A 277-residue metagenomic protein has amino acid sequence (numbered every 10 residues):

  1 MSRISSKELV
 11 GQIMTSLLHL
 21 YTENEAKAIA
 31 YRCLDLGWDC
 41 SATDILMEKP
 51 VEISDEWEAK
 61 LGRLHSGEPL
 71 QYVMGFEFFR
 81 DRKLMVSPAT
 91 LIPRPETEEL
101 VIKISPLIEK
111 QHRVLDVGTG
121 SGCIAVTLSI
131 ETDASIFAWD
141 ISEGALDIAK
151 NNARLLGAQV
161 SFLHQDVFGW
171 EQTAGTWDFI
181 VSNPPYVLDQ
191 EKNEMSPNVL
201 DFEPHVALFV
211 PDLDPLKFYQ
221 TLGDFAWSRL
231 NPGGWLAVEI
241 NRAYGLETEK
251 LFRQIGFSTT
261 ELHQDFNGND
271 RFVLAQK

Functional and structural regions predicted by a protein language model:
S2-M74: N-terminal auxiliary segments of SAM/dcSAM-dependent transferases
R3, K7, V51-D55, L91-P95 (+2 more regions): Short, solvent-exposed loop/helix junctions and linker helices that flank or host conserved functional motifs
V10, A30, W57, G67-L70 (+8 more regions): A general structural signal for well-ordered alpha-helical segments in protein cores
C40, E68-P69, M74, F79 (+5 more regions): Residue-level signal for pocket-adjacent positions within structured domains
A59-T132, W139-I148, L274: SAM-dependent Rossmann-like transferase core, predominantly class I methyltransferases with a strong bias toward
A134-K277: S-adenosylmethionine
